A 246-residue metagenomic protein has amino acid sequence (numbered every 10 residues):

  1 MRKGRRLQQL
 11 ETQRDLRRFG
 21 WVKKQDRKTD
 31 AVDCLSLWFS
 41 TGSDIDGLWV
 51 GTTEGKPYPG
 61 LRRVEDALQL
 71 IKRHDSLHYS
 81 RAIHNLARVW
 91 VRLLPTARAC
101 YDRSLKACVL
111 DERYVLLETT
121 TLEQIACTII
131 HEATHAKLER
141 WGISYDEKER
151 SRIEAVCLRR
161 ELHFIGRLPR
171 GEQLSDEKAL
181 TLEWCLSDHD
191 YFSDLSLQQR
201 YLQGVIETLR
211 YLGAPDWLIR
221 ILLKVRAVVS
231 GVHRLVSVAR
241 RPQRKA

Functional and structural regions predicted by a protein language model:
M1-S40, S230-A246: N-terminal low-structure segments adjacent to metalloprotease catalytic domains across cellular compartments
R2, E11-W21, C34-C108, R167-R170 (+1 more regions): Auxiliary, metal-adjacent structural segments of Zn-dependent hydrolase domains
P57-V64, T119-E123, R150: Solvent-exposed, acidic/flexible segments
A99, R103, E123-A126, R152: Anionic, Ser/Thr-rich low-complexity intrinsically disordered regions
E112-T128, K148: Short pre-active-site segment immediately N-terminal to the catalytic Zn-binding motif
C127-R140: Active-site recognition of the HExxH zinc-binding catalytic motif
E147-W184: Post-HExxH zinc-binding segment in Zn-dependent metallohydrolases
R170-A246: Long, well-structured alpha-helical subdomains associated with metal-dependent extracellular/ecto-lumenal hydrolases
